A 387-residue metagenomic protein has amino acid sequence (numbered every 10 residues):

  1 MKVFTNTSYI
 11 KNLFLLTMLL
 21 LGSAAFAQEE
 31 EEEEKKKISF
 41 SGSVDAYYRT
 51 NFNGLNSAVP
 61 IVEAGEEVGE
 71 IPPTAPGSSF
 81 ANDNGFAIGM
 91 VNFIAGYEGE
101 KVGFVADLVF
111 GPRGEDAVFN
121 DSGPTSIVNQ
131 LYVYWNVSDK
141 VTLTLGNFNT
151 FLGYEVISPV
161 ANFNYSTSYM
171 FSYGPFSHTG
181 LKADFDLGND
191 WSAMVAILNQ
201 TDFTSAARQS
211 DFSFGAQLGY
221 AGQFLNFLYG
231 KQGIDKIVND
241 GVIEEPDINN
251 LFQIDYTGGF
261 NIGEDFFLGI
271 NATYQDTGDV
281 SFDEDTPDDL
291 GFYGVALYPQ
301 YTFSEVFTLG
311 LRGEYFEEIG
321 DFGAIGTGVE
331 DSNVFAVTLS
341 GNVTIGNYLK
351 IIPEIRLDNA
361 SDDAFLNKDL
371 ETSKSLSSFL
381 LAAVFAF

Functional and structural regions predicted by a protein language model:
M1-K35: Cleavable N-terminal export/targeting peptides
A27, Y47-D83, R113-Q130, D139-G219 (+4 more regions): Surface-exposed coil loops of outer-membrane beta-barrel proteins
E34-K36, F40, E98-K101, P112 (+6 more regions): Short coil turns and loop connectors of transmembrane beta-barrels in diderm outer membranes and organellar homologs
S39-S43, G103-V105, T142-T144, S192-M194 (+5 more regions): Residue-level detector of the transmembrane beta-barrel scaffold of outer-membrane proteins
G42, A46, I88-Y97, L131-W135 (+9 more regions): Residues on the lipid-exposed face of transmembrane beta-strands in outer-membrane beta-barrel proteins
L55, G77-A81, G114-P124, A221-F227 (+1 more regions): Outer-membrane beta-barrel pore domains
A81-P112: Glycine- and aromatic-enriched membrane insertion/assembly motifs of diderm outer-membrane and organelle channel
G89, I127, D139, S177 (+5 more regions): Exposed loop/turn and edge beta-strand positions of beta-sandwich/beta-sheet ligand-binding modules
